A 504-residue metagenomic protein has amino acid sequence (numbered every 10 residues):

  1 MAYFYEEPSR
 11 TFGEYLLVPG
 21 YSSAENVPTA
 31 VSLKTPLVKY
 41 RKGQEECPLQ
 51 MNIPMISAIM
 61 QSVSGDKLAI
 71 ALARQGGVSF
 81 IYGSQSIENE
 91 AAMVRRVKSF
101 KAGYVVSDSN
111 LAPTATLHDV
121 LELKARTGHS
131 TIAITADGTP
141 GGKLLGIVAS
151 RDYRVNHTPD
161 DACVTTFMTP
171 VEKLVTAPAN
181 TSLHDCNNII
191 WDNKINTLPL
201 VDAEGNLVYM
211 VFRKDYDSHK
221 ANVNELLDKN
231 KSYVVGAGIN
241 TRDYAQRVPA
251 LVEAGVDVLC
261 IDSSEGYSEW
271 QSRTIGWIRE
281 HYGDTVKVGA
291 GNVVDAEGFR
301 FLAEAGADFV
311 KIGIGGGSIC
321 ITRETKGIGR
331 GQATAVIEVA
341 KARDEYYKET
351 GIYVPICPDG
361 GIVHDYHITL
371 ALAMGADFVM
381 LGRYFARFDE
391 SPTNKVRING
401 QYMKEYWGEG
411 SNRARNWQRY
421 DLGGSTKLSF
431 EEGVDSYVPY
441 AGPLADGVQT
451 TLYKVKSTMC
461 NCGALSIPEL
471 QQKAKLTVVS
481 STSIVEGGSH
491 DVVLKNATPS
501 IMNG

Functional and structural regions predicted by a protein language model:
M1-Y21, S109-L111, A177-P178, H184-N188 (+3 more regions): Alpha/beta catalytic cores of nucleotide-metabolism and tRNA/nucleoside-modifying enzymes
T29-M51, A58-M60, N89-H129, I134-D137 (+5 more regions): Bateman/CBS regulatory modules and CBS-like beta-alpha motifs in cytosolic regions of diverse proteins
Q44-P48, A73, K98, L121-A125 (+8 more regions): Surface-exposed amphipathic alpha-helices with a cationic face
P48-S57, G103-D108, V171, D228-A237 (+3 more regions): Short beta-strand/loop segments at the ligand-binding rim of alpha/beta enzyme cores
K67-I70, Y244-A254, V288, V293-I312 (+1 more regions): Catalytic cores of alpha/beta
R74-N89, V256-S268, D308-K326, I362-K395: Glycine-rich phosphate-binding active-site loops on the catalytic face of alpha/beta enzymes
F80-Q85, N110-L111, T131-T135, T176-A177 (+6 more regions): Catalytic beta/alpha-barrel core
Q85-R95, G141, N156-H157, D161 (+6 more regions): Active-site-adjacent beta->alpha loops and helix N-cap segments on the catalytic face of soluble alpha/beta enzymes
